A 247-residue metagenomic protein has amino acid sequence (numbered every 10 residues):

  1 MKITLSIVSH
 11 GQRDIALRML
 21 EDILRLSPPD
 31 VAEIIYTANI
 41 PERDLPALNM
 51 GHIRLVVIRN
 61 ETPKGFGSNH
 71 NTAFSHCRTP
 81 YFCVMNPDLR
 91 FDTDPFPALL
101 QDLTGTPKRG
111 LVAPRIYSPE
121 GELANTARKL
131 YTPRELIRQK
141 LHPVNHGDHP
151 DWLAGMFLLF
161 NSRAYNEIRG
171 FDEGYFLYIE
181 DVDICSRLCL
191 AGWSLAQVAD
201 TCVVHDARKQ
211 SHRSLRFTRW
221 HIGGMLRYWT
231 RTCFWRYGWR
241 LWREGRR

Functional and structural regions predicted by a protein language model:
M1-D22: N-proximal low-complexity "stem/linker" segments adjacent to membrane-targeting elements
S6, S186-R247: Active-site-adjacent helix/loop segment of glycosyltransferases that harbors family-specific signature motifs
D22-V31: Short, acidic, metal-binding catalytic loop of nucleotide-sugar glycosyltransferases
N60-C77: Glycine-rich, basic loop-to-helix element that forms the pyrophosphate-binding segment of sugar-nucleotide handling
F82: Short aromatic/hydrophobic "clamp" motif used to bind/position activated sugar donors
T93-A124: Conserved donor NDP-sugar-binding/catalytic core segment of glycosyltransferases
L130-D151, G155: Short, flexible, basic/aromatic active-site loop/helix in glycosyltransferases
W152-C202: A short, conserved alpha-helix in the catalytic core of glycosyltransferases
